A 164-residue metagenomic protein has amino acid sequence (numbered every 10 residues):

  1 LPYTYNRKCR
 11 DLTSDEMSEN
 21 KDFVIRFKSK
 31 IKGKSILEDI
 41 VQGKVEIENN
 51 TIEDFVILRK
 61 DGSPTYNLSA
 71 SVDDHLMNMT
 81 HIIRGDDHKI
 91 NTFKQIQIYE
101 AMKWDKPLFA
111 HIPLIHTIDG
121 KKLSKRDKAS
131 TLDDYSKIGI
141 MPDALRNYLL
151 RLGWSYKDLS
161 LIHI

Functional and structural regions predicted by a protein language model:
L1-K125, T131, Y156: Active-site cores that bind ATP or allylic diphosphates and position pyrophosphate for catalysis
D133, I138-I140: Glycine-rich and small/hydrophobic secondary-structure elements
L150: Substrate/cofactor-recognition hotspot
I162-I164: Conserved small/polar residues in nucleotide/adenosyl-binding loops
